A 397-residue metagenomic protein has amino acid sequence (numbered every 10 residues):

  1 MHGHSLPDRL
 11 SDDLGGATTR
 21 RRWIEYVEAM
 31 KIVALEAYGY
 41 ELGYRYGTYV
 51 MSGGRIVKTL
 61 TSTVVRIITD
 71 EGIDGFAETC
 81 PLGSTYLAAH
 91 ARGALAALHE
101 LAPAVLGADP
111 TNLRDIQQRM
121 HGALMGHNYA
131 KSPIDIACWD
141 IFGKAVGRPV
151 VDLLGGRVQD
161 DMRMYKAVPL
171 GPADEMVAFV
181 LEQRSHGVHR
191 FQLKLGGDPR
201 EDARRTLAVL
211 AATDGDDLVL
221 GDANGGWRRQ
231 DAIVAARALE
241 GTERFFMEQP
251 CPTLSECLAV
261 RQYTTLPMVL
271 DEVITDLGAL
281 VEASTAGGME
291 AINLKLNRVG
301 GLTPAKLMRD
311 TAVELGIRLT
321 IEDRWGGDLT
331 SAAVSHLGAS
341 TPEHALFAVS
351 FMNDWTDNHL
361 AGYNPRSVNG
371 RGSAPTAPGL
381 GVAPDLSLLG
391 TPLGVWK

Functional and structural regions predicted by a protein language model:
G3-S5, D13: Short hydrophobic alpha-helical segments enriched in small aliphatic residues
A29-F76, C80-T85, N353-N358: Structured beta-strand/loop patches that form or line metal/cofactor-binding pockets in enzymes
I32, V65, G72, L101 (+10 more regions): Conserved, mostly hydrophobic/aromatic
V33-G47, S62, W325-K397: Flexible C-terminal active-site loop/helix
A34-E36, I68-A145: Metal- or metallocofactor-binding catalytic centers and their adjacent structured scaffolds across diverse enzyme
D161-E175, L195, N224, R228 (+1 more regions): Active-site mouth loops of central-metabolism enzymes
L193, R200-A332, H359: Catalytic core of soluble alpha/beta enzymes
